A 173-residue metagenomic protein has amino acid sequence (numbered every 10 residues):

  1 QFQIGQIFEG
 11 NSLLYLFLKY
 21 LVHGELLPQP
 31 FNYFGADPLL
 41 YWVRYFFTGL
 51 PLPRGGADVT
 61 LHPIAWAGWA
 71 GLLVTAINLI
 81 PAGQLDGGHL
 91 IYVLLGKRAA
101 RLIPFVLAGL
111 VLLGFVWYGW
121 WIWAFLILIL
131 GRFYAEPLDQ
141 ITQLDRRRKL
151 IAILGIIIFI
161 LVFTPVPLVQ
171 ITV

Functional and structural regions predicted by a protein language model:
Q1-V173: Hydrophobic transmembrane alpha-helices and their immediate loop junctions in multi-pass integral membrane proteins
